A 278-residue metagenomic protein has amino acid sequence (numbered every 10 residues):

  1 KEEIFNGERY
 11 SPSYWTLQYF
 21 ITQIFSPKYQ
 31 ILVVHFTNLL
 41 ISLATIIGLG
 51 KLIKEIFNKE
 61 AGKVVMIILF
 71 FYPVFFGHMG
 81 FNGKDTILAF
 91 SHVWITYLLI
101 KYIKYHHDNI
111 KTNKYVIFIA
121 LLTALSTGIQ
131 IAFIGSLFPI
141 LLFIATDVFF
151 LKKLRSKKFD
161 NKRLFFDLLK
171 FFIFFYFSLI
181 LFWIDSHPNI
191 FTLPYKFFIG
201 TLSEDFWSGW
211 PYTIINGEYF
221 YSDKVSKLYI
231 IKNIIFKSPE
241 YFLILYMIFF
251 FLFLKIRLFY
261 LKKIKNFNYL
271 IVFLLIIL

Functional and structural regions predicted by a protein language model:
E2-Y19, Y212-S222, S238: Membrane-proximal lumenal/periplasmic loop motifs of glycosylation machinery
F36-I56, W94, L98, F251-L258: Transmembrane-helix motifs of polytopic, lipid-linked glycan transferases
A44-F71, F90, H107-K114: Transmembrane-helix signature of polytopic, membrane-embedded enzymes that assemble or transfer cell-envelope glycans
L49, N233-I264: Hydrophobic, aromatic-rich transmembrane alpha-helices and their immediate juxtamembrane boundary segments
K63-V65, L69, F118-L121, M247-F250 (+1 more regions): Transmembrane alpha-helix segments characteristic of polytopic inner-membrane glycan-assembly/cell-envelope
V65-F70, G77, Y97, T123 (+1 more regions): Short helix- or helix-capping micro-motifs that position conserved polar/aromatic residues at function-defining sites
Y97-I110, S136-Y176, F250-N266, I276: Perimembrane helix-loop-helix junctions
L168-S208, E240: Membrane-lumen/periplasm interface segments of specific transmembrane helices in polyprenyl phosphate-linked
